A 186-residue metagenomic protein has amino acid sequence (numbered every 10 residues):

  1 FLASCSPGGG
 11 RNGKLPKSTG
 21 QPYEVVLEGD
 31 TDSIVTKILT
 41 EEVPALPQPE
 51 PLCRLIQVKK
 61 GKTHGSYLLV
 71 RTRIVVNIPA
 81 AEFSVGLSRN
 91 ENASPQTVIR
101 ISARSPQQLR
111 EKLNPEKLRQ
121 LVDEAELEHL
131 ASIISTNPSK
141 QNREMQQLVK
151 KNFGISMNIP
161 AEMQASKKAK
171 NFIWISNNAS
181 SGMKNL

Functional and structural regions predicted by a protein language model:
C5-N185: N-terminal targeting sequences that direct proteins away from the cytosol to non-cytosolic compartments
